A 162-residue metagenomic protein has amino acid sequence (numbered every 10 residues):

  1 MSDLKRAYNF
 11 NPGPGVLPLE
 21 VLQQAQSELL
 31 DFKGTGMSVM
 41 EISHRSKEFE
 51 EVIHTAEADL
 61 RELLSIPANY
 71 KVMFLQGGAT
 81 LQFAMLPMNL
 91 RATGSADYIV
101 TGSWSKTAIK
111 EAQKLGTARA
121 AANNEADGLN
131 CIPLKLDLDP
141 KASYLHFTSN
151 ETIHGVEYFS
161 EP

Functional and structural regions predicted by a protein language model:
R6-E57: A glycine-/small-polar-enriched, mobile loop at the entrance of the PLP active site in fold-type I
N11, L75-Q76, I99, A121-A122 (+1 more regions): Short beta-strand segments
M37-Q82, S103, E111: Conserved N-terminal alpha-helix of the aminotransferase class I/II PLP-enzyme fold
A84-R91: Glycine-rich loop at the start of a catalytic domain that most often binds anionic cofactors/ligands
N89, T107-G116: Active-site-proximal loop->helix
R91-K106: Conserved PLP-anchoring active-site segment centered on the Schiff-base-forming lysine
A112, N124-P162: Active-site phosphate-binding strand-loop segment of PLP-dependent enzymes
G116-N124: A glycine-rich helix N-cap at a beta->alpha junction
